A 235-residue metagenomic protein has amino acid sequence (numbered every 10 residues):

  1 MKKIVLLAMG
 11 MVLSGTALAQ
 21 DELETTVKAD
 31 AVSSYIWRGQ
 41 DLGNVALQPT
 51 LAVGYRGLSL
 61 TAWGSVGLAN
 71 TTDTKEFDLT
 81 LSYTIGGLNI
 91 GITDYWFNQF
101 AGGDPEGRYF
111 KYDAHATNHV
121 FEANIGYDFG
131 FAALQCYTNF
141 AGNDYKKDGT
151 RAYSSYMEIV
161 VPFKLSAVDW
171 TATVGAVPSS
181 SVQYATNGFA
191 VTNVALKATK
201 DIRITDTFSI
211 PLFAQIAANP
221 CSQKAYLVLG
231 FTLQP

Functional and structural regions predicted by a protein language model:
M1-E24: Cleavable N-terminal export/targeting peptides
A19-E24, G91, P162-T171, T199-L212: Short loop/turn motifs that connect adjacent beta-strands in outer-membrane beta-barrel proteins
Q20-V53: Outer-membrane beta-barrel initiation region
L23-T25, G43-L47, D73-F77, T117-F121 (+4 more regions): Residues that define the transmembrane beta-barrel architecture of outer-membrane proteins
K28-Y35, L58-L68, I90-N98, G107 (+3 more regions): Transmembrane beta-strand segments that form the barrel wall of outer-membrane beta-barrel proteins
F110-S181, Q234: Detector for outer-membrane/organellar transmembrane beta-barrel domains, recognizing the amphipathic beta-strand
D169-I204, F213: Outer membrane beta-barrel transmembrane domains
L196, I202, Q223-P235: Outer-membrane beta-barrel "beta-signal"
